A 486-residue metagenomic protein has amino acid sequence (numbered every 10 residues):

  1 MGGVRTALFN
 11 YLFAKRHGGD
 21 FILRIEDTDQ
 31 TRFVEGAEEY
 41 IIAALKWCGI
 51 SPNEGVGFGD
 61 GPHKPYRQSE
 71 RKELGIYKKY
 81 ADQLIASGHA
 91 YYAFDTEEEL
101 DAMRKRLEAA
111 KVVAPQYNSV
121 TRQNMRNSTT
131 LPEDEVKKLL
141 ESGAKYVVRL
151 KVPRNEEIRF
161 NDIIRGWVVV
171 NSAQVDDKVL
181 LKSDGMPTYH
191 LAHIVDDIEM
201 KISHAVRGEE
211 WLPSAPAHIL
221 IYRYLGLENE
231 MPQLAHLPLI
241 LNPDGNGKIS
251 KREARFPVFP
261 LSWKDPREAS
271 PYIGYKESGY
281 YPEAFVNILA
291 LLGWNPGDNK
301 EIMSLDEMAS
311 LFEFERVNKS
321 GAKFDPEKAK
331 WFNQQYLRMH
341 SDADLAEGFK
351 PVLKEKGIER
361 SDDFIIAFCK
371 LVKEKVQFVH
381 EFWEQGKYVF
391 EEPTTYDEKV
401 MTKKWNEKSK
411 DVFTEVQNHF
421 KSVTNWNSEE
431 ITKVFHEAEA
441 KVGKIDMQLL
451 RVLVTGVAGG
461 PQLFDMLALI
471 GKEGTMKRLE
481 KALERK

Functional and structural regions predicted by a protein language model:
M1-V112, P213-I221, A284: N-terminal Rossmann-like or analogous alpha/beta NTP/dinucleotide-binding catalytic cores that position adenine
N10, I41, L84, G88 (+8 more regions): Residue-level signal for inorganic ion chemistry
A44, S87, I221-Y224, S278-G279 (+7 more regions): Generic, well-ordered alpha-helical scaffold segments in large soluble proteins
P65-S69, F94, L181-K182, M200-W211 (+4 more regions): Conserved phosphate-binding loops in nucleotide/dinucleotide-binding enzymes
Y92, T96-E253, P260, P271 (+1 more regions): Active-site cores that bind ATP or allylic diphosphates and position pyrophosphate for catalysis
L289, N333, C369-V376, M447-V454: Short alpha-helical scaffolding segments that buttress acidic/His motifs in well-ordered protein cores
D342-E439: Small-residue-rich helix-loop
T424-K486: Charged substrate- and nucleic-acid-binding regions of tRNA-handling and nucleotidyl-transfer enzymes, centered on
